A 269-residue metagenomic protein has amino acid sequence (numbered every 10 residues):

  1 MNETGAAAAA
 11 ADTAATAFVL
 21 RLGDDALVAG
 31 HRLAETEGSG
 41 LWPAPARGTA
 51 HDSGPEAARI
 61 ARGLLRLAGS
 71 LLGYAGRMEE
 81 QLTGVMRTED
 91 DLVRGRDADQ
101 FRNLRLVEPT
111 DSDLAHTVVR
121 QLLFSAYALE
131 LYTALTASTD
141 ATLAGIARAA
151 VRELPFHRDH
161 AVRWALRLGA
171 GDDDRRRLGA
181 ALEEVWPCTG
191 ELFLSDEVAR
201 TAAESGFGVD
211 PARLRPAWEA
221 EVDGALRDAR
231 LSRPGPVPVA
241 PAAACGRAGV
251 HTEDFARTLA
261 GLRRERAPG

Functional and structural regions predicted by a protein language model:
N2-D24, V93-R120, G171, V185-F207: Acidic/His metal-coordination segments adjacent to aromatic residues that form catalytic metal sites in metalloenzymes
V19-L22, A26, A57, V118 (+4 more regions): Hydrophobic packing residues in well-ordered alpha-helices of helical domains and bundles
A29-R59, Y127-L143: Helix-loop segments that flank and shape redox-cofactor active sites
G30, E37, A68, L72-A75 (+8 more regions): A structural signal for well-ordered alpha-helices, especially hydrophobic packing surfaces of coiled-coils
I60-G95, A161-W164: Conserved alpha-helical segments that form or flank metal/cofactor-binding pockets of metalloenzymes
L104-D159: Internal, conserved structured core segments that host functional sites
T142-E204: A contiguous pocket-lining binding segment that forms or flanks enzyme active sites
R176-G269: Extended, helix-rich structural scaffolds rather than catalytic motifs
